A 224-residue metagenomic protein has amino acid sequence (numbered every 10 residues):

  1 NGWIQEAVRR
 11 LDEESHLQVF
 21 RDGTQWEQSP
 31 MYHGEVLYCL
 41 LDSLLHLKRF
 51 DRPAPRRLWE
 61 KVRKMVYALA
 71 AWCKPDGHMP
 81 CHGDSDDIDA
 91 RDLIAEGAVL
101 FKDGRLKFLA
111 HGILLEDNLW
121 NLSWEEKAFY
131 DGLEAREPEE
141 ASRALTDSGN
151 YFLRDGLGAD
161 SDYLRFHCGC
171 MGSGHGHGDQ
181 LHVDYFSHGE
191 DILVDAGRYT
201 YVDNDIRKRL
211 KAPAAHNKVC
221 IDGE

Functional and structural regions predicted by a protein language model:
G2-R9: Active-site cradle of extracellular carbohydrate-active enzymes
R10-L17, A68, W72: Residue position in alpha-helical solenoids
D12-Q28: Acidic/His metal-coordination segments adjacent to aromatic residues that form catalytic metal sites in metalloenzymes
T24-L193: Carbohydrate-active enzyme catalytic cores, enriched for enzymes that act on polyanionic acidic polysaccharides
G178-E224: Active-site rim segments in enzyme catalytic domains, especially the processed small/beta chain of N-terminal
